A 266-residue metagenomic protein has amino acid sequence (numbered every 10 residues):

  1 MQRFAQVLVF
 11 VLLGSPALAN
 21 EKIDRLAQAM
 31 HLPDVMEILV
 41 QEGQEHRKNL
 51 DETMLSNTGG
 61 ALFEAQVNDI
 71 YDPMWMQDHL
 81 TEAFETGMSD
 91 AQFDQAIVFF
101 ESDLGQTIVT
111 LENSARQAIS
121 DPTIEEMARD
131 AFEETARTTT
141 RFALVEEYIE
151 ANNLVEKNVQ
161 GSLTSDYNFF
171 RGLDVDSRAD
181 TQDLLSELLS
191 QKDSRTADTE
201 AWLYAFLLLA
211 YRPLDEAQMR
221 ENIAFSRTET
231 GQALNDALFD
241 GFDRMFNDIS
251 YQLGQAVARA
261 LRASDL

Functional and structural regions predicted by a protein language model:
Q2-F10: Sec-dependent signal peptide recognition, specifically the positively charged N-region followed immediately by
G14-A17: N-terminal signal peptide c-region/cleavage motif recognized by signal peptidases
N20-E37: Short N-terminal segments immediately surrounding and downstream of signal-peptide cleavage
P33, A65-Y71, L80-F84, Q95 (+7 more regions): Second-shell loop/turn segments in exported
I38-M76: N-terminal, post-signal-peptide region of Sec/Tat-exported proteins
I70-L154: Acidic/His-rich structured neighborhood in mature extracellular/periplasmic domains
Q117-R212: Extended amphipathic alpha-helical interaction segments
T196-L266: A cross-kingdom marker for long, charged
